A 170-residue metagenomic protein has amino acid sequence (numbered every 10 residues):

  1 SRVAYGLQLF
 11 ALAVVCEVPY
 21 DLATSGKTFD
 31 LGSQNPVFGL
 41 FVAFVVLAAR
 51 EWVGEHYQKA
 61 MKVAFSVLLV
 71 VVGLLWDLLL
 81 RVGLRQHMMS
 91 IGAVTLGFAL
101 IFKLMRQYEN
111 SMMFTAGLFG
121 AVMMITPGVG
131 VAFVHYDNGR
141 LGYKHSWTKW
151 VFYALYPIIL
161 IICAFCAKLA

Functional and structural regions predicted by a protein language model:
S1-A170: Alpha-helical transmembrane segments and their immediate juxtamembrane cytosolic regions
